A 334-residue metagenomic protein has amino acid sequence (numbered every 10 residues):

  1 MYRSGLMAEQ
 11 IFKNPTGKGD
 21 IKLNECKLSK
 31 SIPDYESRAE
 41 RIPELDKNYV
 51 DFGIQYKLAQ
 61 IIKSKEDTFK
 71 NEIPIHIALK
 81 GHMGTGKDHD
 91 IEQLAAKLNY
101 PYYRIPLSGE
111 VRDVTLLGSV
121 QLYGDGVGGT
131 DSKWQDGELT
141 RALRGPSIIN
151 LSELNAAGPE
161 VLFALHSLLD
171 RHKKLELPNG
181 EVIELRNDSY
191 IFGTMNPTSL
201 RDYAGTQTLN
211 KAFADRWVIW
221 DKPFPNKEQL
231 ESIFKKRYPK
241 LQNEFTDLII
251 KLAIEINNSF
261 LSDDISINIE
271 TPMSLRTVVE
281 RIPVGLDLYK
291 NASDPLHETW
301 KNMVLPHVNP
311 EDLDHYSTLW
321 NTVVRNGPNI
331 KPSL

Functional and structural regions predicted by a protein language model:
M1-Y56, P225-L334: Alpha-helical lid/collar subdomain of P-loop NTPases
Y2-D247: AAA+ P-loop NTPase catalytic core and its hallmark functional loops
